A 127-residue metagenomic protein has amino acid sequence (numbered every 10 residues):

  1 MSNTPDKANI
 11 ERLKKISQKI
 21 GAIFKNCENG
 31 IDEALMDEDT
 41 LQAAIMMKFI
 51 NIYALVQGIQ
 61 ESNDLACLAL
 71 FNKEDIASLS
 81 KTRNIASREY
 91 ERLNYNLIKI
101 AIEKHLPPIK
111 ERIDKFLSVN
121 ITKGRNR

Functional and structural regions predicted by a protein language model:
M1-R127: Solvent-exposed interaction patches of small proteins and small membrane subunits
